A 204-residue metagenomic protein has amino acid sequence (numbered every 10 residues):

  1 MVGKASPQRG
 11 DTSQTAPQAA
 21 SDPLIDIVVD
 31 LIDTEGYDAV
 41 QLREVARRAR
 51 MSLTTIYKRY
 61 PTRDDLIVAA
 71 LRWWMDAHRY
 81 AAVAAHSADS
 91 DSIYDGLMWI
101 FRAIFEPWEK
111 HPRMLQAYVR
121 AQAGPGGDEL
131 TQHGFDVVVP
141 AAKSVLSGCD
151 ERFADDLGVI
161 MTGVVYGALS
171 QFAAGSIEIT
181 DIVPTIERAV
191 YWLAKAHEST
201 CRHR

Functional and structural regions predicted by a protein language model:
M1-A19, Y191, E198-R204: N-terminal intrinsically disordered/low-complexity leader segments
A19-E35, R48, D65-A88, D95 (+6 more regions): Alpha-helical structural segments
L31-V40, Y60: Short helix/strand-capping hinge loops at secondary-structure junctions that flank key functional elements
Q41, R113-V119, T180-D181, R202-H203: Short, hydrophobic secondary-structure boundary micro-motifs
R43, T54, D64: Residues within the helices of the helix-turn-helix
A49-Y60: Short hydrophobic/aromatic patch on the recognition helix
R79, G124-G163, V183-Y191: Amphipathic alpha-helical packing segments from all-alpha helical-bundle domains
P107, T162-T180, Y191-H203: Amphipathic C-terminal alpha-helical segment
